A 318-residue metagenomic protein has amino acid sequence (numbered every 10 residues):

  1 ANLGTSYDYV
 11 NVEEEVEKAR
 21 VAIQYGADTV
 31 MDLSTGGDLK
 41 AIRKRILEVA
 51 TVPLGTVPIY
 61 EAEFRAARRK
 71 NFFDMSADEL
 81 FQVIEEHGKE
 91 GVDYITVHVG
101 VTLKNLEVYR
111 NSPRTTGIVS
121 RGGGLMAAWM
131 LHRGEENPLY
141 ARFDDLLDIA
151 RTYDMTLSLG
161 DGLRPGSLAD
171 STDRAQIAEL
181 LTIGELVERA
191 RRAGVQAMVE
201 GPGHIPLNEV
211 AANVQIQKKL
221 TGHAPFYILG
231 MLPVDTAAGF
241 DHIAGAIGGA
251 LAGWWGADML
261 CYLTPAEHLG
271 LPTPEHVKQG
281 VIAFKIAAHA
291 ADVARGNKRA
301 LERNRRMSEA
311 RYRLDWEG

Functional and structural regions predicted by a protein language model:
A1-L232, F240, G245-D258: Alpha/beta enzyme core
E107-L131, P165, D170-S171, G270-G318: Catalytic or ion-coupling anion/metal-binding cores of large enzyme and transporter domains
V234-R299: C-terminal catalytic subdomain
